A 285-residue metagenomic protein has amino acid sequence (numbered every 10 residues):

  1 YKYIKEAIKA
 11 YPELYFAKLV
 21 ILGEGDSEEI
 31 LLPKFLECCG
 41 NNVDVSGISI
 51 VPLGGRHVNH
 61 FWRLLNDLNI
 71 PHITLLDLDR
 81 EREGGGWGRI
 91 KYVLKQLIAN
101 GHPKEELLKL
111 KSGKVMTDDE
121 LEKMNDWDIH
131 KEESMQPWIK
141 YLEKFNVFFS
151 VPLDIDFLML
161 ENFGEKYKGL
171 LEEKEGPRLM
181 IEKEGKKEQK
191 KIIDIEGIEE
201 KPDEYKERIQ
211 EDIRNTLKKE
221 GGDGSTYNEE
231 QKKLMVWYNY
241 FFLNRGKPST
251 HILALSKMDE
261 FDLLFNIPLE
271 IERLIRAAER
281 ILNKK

Functional and structural regions predicted by a protein language model:
Y1-K285: Acidic, divalent-metal-binding catalytic cores of TOPRIM and closely related two-metal-ion phosphodiester/pyrophosphate
